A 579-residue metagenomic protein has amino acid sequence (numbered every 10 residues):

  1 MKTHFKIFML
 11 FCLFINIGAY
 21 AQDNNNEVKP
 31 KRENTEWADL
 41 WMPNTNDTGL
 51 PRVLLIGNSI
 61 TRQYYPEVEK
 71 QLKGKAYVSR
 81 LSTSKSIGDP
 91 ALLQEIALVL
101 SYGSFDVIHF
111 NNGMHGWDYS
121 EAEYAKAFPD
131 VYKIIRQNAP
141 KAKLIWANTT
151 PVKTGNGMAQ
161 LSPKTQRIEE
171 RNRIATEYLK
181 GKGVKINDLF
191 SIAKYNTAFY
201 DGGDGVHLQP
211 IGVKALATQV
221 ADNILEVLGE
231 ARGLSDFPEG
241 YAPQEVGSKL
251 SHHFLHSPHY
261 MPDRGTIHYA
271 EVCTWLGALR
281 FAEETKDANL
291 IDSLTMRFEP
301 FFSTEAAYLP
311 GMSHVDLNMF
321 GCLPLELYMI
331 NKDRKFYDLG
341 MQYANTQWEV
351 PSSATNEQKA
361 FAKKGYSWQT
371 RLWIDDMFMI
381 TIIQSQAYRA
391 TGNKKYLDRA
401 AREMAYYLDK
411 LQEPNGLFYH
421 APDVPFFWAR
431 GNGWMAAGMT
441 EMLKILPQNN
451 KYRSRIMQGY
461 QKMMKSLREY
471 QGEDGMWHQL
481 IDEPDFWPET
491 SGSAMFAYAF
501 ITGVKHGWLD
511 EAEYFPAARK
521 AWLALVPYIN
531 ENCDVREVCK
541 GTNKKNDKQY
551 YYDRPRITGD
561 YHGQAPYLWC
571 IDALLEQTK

Functional and structural regions predicted by a protein language model:
M1-N24: Bacterial Sec-dependent N-terminal signal peptides
D23-W37, D47-G49, K73, I211-G240: Conserved catalytic region of serine esterases and O-acyltransferases that act on ester linkages in lipids
E27-D130, Q166-E169: Conserved SGNH/GDSL esterase-like catalytic core that processes O-acyl groups on lipids and polysaccharides
N111-H115, I134-E170, A497-A499: Active-site segments of SGNH/GDSL-like serine hydrolases that catalyze O-acetyl group transfer/hydrolysis on lipids
T150-G233, V538-R554: Catalytic His-Asp segment of secreted/periplasmic serine-dependent ester chemistry enzymes
S235-L250, F254-V272, F281-I291, P300 (+7 more regions): CBM-like carbohydrate-recognition segments
I291-D292, T304-A421: Extended ligand-binding groove/face enriched in aromatic
I374-D375, S385-L480, F486-A497, L509-N543 (+2 more regions): Extended ligand-binding clefts on enzyme/binding-domain cores
